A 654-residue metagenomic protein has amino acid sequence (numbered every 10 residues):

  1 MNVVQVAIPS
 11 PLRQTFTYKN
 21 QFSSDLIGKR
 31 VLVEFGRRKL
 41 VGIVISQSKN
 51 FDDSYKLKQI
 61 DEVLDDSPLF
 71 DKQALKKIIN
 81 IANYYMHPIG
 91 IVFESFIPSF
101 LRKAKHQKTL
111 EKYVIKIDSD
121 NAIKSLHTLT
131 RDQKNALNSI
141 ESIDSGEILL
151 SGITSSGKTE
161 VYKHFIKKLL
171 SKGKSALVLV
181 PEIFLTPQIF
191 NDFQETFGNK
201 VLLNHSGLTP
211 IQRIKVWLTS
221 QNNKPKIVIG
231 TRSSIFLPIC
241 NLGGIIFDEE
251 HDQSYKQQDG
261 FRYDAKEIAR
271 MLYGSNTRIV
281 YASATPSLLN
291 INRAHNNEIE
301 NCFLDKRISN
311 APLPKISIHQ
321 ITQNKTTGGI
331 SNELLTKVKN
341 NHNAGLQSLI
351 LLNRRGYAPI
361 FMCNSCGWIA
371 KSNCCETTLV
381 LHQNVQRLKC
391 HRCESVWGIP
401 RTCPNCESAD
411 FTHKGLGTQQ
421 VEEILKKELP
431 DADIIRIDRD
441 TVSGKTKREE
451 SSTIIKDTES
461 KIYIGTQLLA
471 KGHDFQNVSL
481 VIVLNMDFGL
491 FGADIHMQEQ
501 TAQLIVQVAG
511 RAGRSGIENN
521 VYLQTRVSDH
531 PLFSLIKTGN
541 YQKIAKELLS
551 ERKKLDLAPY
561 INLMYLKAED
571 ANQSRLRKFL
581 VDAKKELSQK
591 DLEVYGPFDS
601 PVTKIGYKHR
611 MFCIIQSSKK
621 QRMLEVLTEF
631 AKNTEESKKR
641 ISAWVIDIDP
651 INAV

Functional and structural regions predicted by a protein language model:
M1-E147, I316, K632: Terminal, basic amphipathic appendages of nucleotide-handling enzymes
E34-R37, E182, L555-L557, V602-K604: AMP-binding (ANL) adenylation modules
L57, T603-K619, I648-V654: Short, low-order "capping/linker" segments at domain edges
P98, R102-A104, V645-A653: Long, charged, helix-prone linker segments
T130, E147-K226, G230-R577, K585 (+4 more regions): Inter-lobe coupling/hinge segments of SF2-like helicase ATPases
I360, S600-V602: Small-residue (G/A/S/T)-rich helix-start motifs and N-terminal tracts that mark the onset
F579-K584, L624-N633: Short amphipathic alpha-helices in soluble, non-transmembrane regions that often serve as interface/regulatory elements
K590-S600, R640-D649: Short beta-strand elements
